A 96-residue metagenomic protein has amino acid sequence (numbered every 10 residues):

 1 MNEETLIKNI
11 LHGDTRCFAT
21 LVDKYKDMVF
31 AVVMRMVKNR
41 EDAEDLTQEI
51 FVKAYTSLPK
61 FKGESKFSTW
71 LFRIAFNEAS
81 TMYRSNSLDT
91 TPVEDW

Functional and structural regions predicted by a protein language model:
M1-M28: N-terminal module of bacterial RNA polymerase sigma factors
I7-K8, A19, F30, M34 (+2 more regions): Solvent-exposed, non-membrane alpha-helical residues enriched in polar/charged side chains
L11-H12, K38, F51-K66, N86-S87: Sigma70-family region 2
H12, D23, D45-Q48, G63 (+2 more regions): Phosphate-coordinating loops and pocket residues in cytosolic domains that bind phosphorylated ligands
R16-T20, E41, D45, T69: Short, solvent-exposed positions on alpha-helices
V22-R40, S57: Amphipathic, Lys/Arg- and hydrophobic-enriched alpha-helical face
A31, D45-V52, S65-N77: Structural recognition of an alpha-helix C-terminal capping motif at a helix-to-coil junction
P59-K62, F76-V93: Arg/Lys-rich amphipathic alpha helix in sigma70-family domain 2
